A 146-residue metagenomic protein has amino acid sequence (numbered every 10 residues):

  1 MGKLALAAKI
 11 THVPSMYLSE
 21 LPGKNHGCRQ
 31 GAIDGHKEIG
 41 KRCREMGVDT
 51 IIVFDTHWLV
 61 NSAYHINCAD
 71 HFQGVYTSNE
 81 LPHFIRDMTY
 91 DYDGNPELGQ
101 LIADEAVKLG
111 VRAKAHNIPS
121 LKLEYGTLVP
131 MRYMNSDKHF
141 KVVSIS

Functional and structural regions predicted by a protein language model:
M1-S146: Soluble secreted/lumenal catalytic domains with histidine-centered metal-binding or acid-base catalytic motifs
